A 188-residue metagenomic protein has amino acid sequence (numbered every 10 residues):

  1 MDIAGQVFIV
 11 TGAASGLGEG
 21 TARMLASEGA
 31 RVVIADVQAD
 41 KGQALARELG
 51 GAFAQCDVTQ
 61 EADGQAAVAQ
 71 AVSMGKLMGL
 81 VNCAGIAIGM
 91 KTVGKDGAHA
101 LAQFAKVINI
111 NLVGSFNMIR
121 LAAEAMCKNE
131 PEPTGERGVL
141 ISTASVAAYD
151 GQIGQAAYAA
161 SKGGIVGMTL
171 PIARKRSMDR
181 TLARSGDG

Functional and structural regions predicted by a protein language model:
D2-V33, I172: Canonical Rossmann dinucleotide-binding motif of NAD(H)/NADP(H)-dependent dehydrogenases/reductases, specifically
A39-D40, C56-A66, L101: The beta1-alpha1 cofactor-binding region of Rossmann-like NAD(H)/NADP(H)-dependent oxidoreductases
K76, A87-A105, E124, K128-E136 (+1 more regions): Conserved mid-core segment of classical short-chain dehydrogenase/reductases
M78, I86, G97-N117, L140-I141 (+1 more regions): Catalytic Tyr-X3-Lys loop
I119, S161: Active-site helix of classical SDR
E124, R174-M178: Alpha-helical segment proximal to the catalytic Tyr-Lys
S145: Residue(s) in the substrate-gating loop at a strand-loop-helix junction that position the organic substrate next
D150-A159, M168-P171: Active-site loop-to-helix junction immediately N-terminal to the catalytic Tyr of the SDR YXXXK motif in Rossmann-fold
